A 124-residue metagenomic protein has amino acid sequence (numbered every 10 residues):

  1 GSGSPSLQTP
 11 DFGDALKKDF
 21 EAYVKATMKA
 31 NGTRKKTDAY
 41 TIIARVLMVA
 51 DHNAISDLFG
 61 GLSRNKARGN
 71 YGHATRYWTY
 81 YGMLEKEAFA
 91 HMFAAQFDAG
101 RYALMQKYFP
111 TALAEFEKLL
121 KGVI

Functional and structural regions predicted by a protein language model:
G1-I124: Active-site-flanking segments in enzyme catalytic domains
